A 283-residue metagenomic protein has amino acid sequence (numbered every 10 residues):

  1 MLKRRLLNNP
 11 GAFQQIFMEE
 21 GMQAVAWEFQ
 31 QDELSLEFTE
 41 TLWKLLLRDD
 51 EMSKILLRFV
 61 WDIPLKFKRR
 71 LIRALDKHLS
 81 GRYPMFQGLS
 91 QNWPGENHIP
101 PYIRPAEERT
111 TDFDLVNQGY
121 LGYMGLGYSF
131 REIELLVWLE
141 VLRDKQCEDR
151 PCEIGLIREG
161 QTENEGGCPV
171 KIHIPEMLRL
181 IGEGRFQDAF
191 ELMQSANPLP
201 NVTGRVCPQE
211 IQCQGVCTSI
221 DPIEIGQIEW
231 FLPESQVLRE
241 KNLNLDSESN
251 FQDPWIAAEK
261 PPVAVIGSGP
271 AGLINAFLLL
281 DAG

Functional and structural regions predicted by a protein language model:
M1-E259: Ferredoxin-type iron-sulfur electron-transfer modules and their immediate structural context
P261-G283: N-terminal Rossmann-like FAD-binding beta1-loop-alpha1 element of flavoenzymes
